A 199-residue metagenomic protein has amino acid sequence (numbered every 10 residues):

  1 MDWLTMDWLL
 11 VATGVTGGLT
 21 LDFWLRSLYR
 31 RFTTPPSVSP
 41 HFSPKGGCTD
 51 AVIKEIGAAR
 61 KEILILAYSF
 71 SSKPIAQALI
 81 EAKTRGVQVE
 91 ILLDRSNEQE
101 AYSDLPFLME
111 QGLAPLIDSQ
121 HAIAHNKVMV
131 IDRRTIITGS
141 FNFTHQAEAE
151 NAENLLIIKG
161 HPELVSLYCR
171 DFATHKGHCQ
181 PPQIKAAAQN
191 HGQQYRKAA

Functional and structural regions predicted by a protein language model:
T5-S27: N-terminal signal-anchor transmembrane alpha helix of single-pass membrane proteins, serving as the membrane-anchoring
R26-K54: N-terminal signal-anchor transmembrane helix
V38-K45, I65-Y68, L113-P115: Short, flexible loop segments at the rims of nucleotide/cofactor-binding pockets, characterized by
V52-L113: Primarily the HKD phosphodiesterase
S96-E100, A122-A124, T144-H145, L164: Short gly/pro/ser/thr-enriched loop/turn and capping motifs at secondary-structure boundaries
K127-V130, L156: Short beta-strand scaffold segments in enzyme catalytic cores
I136-A199: Signature of lipid phosphatidyltransferase scaffolds
